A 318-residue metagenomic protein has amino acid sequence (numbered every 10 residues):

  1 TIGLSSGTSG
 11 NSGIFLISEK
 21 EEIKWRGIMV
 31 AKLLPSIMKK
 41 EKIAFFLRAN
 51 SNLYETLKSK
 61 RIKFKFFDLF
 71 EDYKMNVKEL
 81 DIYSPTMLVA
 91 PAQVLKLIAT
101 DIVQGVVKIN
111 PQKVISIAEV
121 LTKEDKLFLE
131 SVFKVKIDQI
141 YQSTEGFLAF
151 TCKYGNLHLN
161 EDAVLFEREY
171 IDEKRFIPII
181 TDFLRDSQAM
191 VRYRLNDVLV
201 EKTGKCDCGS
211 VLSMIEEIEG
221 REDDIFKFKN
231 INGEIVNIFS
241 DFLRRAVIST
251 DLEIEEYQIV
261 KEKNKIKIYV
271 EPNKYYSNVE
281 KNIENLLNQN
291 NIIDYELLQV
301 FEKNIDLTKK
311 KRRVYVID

Functional and structural regions predicted by a protein language model:
T1, K39-K40, N160-D162: Short, basic and Ser/Thr-rich N-terminal targeting/leader segments
I2-L16: Conserved adenylation A10 loop of the ANL superfamily
S9, E21, A49-N50: Short, flexible active-site-adjacent loop segments at beta-strand->alpha-helix junctions, enriched in small/polar
N11, M38-E41, S84: Short coil/turn connectors at secondary-structure junctions
F15-S36: Conserved structural elements of the adenylate-forming
L16-S18, L47, A92, Y141: Glycine-rich, histidine-containing beta strand-loop boundary motifs that form or position
V30-L69: Conserved AMP-binding loop of ANL adenylate-forming enzymes
K63-D318: Active-site glycine/GP-rich loop and adjacent strand/helix microenvironment that borders small-molecule binding pockets
